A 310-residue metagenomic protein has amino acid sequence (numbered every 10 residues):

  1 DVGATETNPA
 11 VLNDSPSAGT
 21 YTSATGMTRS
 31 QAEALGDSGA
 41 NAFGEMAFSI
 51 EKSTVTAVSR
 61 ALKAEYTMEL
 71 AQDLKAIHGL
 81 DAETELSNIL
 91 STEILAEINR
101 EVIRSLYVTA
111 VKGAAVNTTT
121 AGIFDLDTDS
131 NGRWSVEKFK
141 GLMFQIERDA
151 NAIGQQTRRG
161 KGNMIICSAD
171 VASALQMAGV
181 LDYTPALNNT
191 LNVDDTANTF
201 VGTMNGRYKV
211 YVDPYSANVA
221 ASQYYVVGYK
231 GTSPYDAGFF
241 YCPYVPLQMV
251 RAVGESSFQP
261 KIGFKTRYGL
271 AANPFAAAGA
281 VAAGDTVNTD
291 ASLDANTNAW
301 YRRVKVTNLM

Functional and structural regions predicted by a protein language model:
D1-E6: Compact, glycine/acidic-enriched structural inserts
T7, S15-S17, T22-S38, G44-N88 (+5 more regions): Sequence/fold signature of self-assembling virion shell proteins
M68, G79-D81, E85-R148: Alpha-helical scaffold segments that mediate packing/assembly in large oligomeric complexes
